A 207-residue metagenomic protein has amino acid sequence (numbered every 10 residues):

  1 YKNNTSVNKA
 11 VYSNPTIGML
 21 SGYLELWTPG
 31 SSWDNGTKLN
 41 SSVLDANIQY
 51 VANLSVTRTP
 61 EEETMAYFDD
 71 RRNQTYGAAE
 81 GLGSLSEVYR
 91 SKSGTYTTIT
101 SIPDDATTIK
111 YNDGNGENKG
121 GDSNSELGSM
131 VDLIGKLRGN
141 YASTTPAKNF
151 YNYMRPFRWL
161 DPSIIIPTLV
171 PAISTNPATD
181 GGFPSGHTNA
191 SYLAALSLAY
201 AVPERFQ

Functional and structural regions predicted by a protein language model:
Y1-Q207: Hydrophobic alpha-helical bundle signature of multipass membrane enzymes
